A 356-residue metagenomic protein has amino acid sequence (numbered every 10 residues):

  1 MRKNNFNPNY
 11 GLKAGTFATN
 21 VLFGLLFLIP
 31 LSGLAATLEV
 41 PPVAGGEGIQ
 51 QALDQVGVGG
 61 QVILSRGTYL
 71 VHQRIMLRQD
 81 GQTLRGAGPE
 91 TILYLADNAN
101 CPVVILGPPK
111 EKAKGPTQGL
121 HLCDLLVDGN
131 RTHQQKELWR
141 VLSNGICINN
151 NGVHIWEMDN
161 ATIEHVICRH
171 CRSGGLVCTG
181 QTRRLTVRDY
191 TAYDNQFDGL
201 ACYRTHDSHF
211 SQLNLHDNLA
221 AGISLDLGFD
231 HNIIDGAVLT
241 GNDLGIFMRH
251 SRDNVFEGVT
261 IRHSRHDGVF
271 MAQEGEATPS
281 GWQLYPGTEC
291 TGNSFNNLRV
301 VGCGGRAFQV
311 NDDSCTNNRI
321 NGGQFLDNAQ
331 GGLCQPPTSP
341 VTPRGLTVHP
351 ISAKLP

Functional and structural regions predicted by a protein language model:
M1-T16: N-terminal secretory signal peptides that target proteins for export/translocation
A18-S32: Bacterial N-terminal signal peptides
T37-S65: Acidic Gly/Asp/Thr-rich repetitive segments characteristic of extracellular carbohydrate-active and adhesion proteins
V43, V58, S65-Y69, R74-I75 (+19 more regions): Beta-strand repeat scaffolds of extracellular/surface proteins
Q50-V58, Y69-R85, I92-C123, T132-M158 (+1 more regions): Extracellular beta-strand-rich solenoid/capping regions of secreted or surface-exposed proteins that bind or remodel
L64, T83-A87, T117-L122, A161-E164 (+9 more regions): All-beta strand scaffolds that present successive hydrophobic residues in beta-strands
V71-R74, G88-P89, Y94-C101, R131-L138 (+9 more regions): Short glycine/acidic-rich loop motifs that flank beta-strands on beta-rich extracellular proteins
K114-H216: Right-handed parallel beta-helix
